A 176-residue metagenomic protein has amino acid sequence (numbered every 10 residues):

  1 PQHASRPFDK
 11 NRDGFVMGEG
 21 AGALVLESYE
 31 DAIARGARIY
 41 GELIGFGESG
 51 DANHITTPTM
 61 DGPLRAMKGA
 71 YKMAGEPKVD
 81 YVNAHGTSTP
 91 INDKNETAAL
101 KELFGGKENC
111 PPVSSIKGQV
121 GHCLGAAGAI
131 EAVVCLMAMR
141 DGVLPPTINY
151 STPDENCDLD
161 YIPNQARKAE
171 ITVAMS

Functional and structural regions predicted by a protein language model:
P1-D31, A127-S176: Conserved beta-strand-centric core segments of catalytic alpha/beta enzyme folds
P1-M17, A98-A129: Conserved catalytic cysteine-centered active-site region of acyl-thioester-dependent Claisen-condensing enzymes
Q2-Y81: Condensing-enzyme catalytic core mediating Claisen C-C bond formation in acyl metabolism
G50, K68, Y81, I91 (+3 more regions): Glycine-rich phosphate/pyrophosphate-binding loop at beta-loop-alpha junctions
A52-P63, S88-F104, C123-I130, P163-N164: Short glycine/threonine-rich loop-to-helix capping motif typified by GTGT followed within a few residues by an Asp-Pro
A66-A74, L103, C135, M139: Stable alpha-helical structural segments in soluble proteins, enriched in small hydrophobic residues
P77-V79, C110, I171: A general structural motif
H85: Glycine-centered flexible beta-alpha turn that most often forms the glycine-rich phosphate-binding loop
